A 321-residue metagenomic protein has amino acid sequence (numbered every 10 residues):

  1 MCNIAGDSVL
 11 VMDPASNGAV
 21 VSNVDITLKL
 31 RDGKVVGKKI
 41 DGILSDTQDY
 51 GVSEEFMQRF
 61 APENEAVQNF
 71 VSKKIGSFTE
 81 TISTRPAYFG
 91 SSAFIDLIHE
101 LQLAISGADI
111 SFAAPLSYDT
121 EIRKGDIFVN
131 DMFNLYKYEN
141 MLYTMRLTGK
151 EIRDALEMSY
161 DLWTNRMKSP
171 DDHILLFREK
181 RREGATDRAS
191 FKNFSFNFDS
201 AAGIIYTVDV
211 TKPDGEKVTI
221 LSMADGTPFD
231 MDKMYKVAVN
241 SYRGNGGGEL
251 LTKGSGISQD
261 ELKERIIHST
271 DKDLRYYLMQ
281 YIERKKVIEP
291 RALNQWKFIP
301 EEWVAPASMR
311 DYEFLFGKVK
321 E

Functional and structural regions predicted by a protein language model:
D7-S8, P14-E321: Catalytic centers of hydrolytic enzymes
